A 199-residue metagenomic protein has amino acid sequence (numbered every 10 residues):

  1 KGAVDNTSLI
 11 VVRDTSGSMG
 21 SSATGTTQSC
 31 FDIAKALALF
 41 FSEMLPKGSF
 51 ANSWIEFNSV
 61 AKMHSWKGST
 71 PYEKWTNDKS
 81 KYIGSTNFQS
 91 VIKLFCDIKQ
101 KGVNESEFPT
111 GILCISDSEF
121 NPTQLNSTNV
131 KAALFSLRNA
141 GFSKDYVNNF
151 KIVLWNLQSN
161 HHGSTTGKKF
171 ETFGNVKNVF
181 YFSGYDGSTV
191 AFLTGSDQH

Functional and structural regions predicted by a protein language model:
K1-H199: Acidic, glycine-rich A-domain
